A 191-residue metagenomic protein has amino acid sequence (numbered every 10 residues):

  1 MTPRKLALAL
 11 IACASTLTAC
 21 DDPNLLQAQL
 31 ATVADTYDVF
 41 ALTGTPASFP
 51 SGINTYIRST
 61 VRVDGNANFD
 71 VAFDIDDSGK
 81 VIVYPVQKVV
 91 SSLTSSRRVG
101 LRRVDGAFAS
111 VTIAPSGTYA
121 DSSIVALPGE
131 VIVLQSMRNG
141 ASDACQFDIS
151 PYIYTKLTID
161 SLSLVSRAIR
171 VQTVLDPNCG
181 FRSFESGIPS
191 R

Functional and structural regions predicted by a protein language model:
M1-C20: Sec-dependent bacterial lipoprotein signal peptides
C20-R191: Surface-exposed, beta-sheet-biased, low-hydrophobicity segments with strongly acidic/polar composition
